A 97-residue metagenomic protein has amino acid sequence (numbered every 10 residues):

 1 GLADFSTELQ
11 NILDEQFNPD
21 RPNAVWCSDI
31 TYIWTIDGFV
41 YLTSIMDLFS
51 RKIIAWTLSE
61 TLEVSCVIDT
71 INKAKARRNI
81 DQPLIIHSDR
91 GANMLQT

Functional and structural regions predicted by a protein language model:
G1-T97: Charged DNA-binding/catalytic regions of mobile-element recombinases
